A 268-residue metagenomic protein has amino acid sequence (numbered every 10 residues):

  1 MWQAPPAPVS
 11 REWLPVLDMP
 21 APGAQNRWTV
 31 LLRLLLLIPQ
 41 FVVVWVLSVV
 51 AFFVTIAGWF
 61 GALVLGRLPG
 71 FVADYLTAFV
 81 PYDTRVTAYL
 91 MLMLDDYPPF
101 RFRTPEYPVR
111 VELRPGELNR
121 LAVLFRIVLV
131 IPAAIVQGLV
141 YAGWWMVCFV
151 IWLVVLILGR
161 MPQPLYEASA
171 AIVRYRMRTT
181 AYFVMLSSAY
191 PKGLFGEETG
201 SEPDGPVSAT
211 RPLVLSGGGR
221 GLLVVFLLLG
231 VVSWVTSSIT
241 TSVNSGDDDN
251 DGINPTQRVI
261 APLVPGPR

Functional and structural regions predicted by a protein language model:
M1-R160, P164-R268: Membrane-proximal intrinsically disordered regions of secretory-pathway and membrane-system proteins
